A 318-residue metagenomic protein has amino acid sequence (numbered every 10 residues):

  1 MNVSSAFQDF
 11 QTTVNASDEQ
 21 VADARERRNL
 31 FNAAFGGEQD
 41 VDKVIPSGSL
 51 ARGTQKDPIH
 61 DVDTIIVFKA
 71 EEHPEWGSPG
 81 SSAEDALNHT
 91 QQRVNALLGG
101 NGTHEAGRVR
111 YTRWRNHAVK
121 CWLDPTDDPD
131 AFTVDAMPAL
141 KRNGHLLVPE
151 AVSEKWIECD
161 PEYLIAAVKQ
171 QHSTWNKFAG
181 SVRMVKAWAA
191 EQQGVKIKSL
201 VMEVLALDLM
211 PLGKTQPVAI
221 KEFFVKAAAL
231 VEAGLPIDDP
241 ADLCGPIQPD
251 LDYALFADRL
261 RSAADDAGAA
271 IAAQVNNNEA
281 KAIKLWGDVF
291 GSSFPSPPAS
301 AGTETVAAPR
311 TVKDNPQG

Functional and structural regions predicted by a protein language model:
M1-A6, D239-G318: Terminal (often C-terminal) interaction modules
M1-I59, A70-E84, Q317-G318: N-terminal regions immediately upstream of nucleotidyltransferase
E19, R25, L98-I237, D314-G318: Catalytic cores of NTP-dependent nucleotidyl/adenyl transfer enzymes across multiple folds
P58-V62, D130-F132: A short, glycine/Asx- and small/polar-enriched loop/turn that sits immediately N-terminal to a beta-strand
I66-A70, M210: Short beta-strand-to-loop capping motifs
E72, G234-P236, V275: Extracellular/luminal regions of secreted and cell-surface proteins that mediate adhesion/ECM remodeling
S78-G99: A generic, well-ordered mixed alpha/beta core segment in the N-terminal half of proteins
